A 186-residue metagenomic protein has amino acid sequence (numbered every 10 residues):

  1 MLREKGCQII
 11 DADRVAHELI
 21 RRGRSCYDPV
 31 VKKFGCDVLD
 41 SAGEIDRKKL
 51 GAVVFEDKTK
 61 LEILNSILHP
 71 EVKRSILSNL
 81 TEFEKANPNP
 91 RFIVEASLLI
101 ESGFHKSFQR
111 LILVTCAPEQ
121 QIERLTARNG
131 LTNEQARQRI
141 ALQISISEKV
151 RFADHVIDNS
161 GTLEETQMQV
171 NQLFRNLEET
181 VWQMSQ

Functional and structural regions predicted by a protein language model:
M1-I10: A conserved segment at the C-terminal end of the G1
Q8, A52, R110, D154-H155: Well-ordered beta-strand positions
R14-H17, A117-E119, L163: Short, acidic/turn-prone active-site loops that include or flank metal/cofactor- and phosphate-binding residues
R14-P90: ATP-dependent small-molecule kinase phosphotransfer cores that center on conserved nucleotide phosphate-binding segments
L64, I93, I157: Residue-level signature of catalytic and energy-coupling elements of molecular machines, predominantly ATP/GTP-dependent
S75-L77, H105-S107, A127, L131-E178: Small-molecule kinase domains that catalyze NTP-dependent phosphoryl transfer to phosphate-bearing small molecules
L77-R128: ATP-dependent NMP and nucleoside kinases share a basic, alpha-helical "lid"
N176-Q186: A short, charged, Gly/Pro-tolerant segment at domain boundaries
